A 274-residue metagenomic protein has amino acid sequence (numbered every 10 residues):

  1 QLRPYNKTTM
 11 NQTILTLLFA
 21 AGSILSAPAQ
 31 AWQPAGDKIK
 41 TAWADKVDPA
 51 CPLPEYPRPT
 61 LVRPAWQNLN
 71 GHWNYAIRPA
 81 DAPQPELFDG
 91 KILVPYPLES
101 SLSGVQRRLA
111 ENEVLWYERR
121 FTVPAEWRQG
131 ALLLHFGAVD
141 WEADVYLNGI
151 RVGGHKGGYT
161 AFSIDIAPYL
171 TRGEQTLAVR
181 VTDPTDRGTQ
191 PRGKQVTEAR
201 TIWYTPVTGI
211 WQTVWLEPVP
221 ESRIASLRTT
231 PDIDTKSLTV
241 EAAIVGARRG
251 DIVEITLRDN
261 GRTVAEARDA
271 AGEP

Functional and structural regions predicted by a protein language model:
Q1-T9: Short, Lys/Arg-enriched N-terminal segments with co-localized hydrophobic residues within the first ~10-30 amino acids
T16-S23: Bacterial N-terminal signal peptides
Q30-W66: N-terminal pre-domain segments of enzymes
G71-V94: Predominantly extracellular/luminal regions of secreted and cell-surface proteins, especially disulfide-bonded
N74-R78, R107-I224, G246-A247, N260-V264: Accessory beta-strand-rich segments of carbohydrate-active enzymes
L147, K236-A271: Beta-strand-rich binding/interaction modules
G173, A270-P274: Glycine-centered tight-turn motifs at strand-turn-strand junctions
P218-R248: Surface beta-strand/loop "capping" patches
